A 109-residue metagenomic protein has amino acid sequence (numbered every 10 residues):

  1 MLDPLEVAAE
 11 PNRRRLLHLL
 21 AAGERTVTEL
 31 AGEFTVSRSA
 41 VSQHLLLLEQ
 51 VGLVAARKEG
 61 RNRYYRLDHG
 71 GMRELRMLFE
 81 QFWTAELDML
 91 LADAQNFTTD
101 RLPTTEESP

Functional and structural regions predicted by a protein language model:
M1-L5: Short, Lys/Arg-enriched N-terminal segment that forms or immediately precedes the first helix of a structured domain
V7-N12, H69-G70: Short helix-coil-helix linker/hinge
E10, A56-K58: Conserved strand-loop elements at the edges of beta-sheets that form or border functional pockets
R14-L16: Pre-recognition alpha-helix immediately N-terminal to the DNA-recognition helix within helix-turn-helix or winged-helix
L19-E29, E33, R38, L47-Q50 (+2 more regions): C-terminal regulatory/oligomerization modules of transcriptional regulators
K58-Y64: Short, Lys/Arg-rich nucleic-acid/phosphate-binding segment
